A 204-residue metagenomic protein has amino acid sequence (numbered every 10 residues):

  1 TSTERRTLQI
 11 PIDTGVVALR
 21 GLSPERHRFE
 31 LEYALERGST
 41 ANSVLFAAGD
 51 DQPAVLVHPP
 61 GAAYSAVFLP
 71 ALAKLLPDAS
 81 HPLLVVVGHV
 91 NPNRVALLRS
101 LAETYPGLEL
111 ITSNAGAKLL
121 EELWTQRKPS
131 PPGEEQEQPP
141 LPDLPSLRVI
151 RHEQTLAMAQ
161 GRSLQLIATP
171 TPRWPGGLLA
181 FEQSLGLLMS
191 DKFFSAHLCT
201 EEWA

Functional and structural regions predicted by a protein language model:
T1-L8, T14, S184-L185, T200-A204: Accessory terminal helices/loops
Q9-K74, L179-E182, G186-M189: Conserved beta-strand hairpin/beta-sheet module of binuclear metal-dependent hydrolase folds, prominently
P11-T14, G107, I111-G177: Metallo-beta-lactamase
V55-H58, L83-V87, Q165-L166: Short catalytic-loop micro-motif centered on adjacent basic/acidic residues
P59, H89, T112-G116, D191: Glycine-rich, histidine-containing beta strand-loop boundary motifs that form or position
A62-I111: Active-site metal-binding motif and surrounding structural segment of the metallo-beta-lactamase
Y64, V90-V95, A117-L120, Q154 (+2 more regions): Active-site environment of divalent metal-dependent phosphoester hydrolases
S163-A204: Metallo-beta-lactamase
